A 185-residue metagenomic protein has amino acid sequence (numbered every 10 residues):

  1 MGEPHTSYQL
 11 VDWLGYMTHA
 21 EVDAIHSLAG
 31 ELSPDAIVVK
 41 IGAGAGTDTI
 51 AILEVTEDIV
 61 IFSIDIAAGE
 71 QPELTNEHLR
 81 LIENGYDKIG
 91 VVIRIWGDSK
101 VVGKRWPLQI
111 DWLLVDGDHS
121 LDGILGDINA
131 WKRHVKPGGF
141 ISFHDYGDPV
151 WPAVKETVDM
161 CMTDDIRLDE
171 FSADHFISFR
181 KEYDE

Functional and structural regions predicted by a protein language model:
G2: S-adenosyl-L-methionine
H5-E185: S-adenosylmethionine/decaboxylated-SAM
